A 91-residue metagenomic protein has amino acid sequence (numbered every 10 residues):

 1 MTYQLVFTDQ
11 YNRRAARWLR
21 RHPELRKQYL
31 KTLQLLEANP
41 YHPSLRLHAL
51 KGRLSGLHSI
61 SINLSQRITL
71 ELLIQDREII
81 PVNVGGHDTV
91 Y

Functional and structural regions predicted by a protein language model:
M1-Q4, R13-A16, P23, S61-Y91: Enriched for short, Lys/Arg-rich terminal
Q4-L5, P43: Residues that recognize and position ribonucleotide moieties
F7, L25-Q28: Hydrophobic/aromatic residues within well-ordered alpha-helical segments
E24-L25, H42: A general structural signal for well-ordered secondary-structure junctions
T32-L35, N83: Residue-level recognition of specific faces of alpha-helices
L35-I60: A short, surface-exposed loop/turn module that caps and links secondary-structure elements
